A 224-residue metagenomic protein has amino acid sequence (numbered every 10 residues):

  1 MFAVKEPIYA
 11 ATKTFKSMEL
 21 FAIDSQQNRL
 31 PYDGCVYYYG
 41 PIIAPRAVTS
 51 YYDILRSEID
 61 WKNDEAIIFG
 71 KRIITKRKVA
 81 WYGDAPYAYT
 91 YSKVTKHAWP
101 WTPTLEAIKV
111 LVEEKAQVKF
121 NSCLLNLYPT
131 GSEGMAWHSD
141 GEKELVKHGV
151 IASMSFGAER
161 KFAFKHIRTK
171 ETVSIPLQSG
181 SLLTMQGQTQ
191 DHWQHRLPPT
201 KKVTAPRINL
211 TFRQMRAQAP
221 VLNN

Functional and structural regions predicted by a protein language model:
F2, Y9-N224: Non-heme Fe(II) oxygenase metal-center motifs and adjacent flexible, charged/small-residue loops
